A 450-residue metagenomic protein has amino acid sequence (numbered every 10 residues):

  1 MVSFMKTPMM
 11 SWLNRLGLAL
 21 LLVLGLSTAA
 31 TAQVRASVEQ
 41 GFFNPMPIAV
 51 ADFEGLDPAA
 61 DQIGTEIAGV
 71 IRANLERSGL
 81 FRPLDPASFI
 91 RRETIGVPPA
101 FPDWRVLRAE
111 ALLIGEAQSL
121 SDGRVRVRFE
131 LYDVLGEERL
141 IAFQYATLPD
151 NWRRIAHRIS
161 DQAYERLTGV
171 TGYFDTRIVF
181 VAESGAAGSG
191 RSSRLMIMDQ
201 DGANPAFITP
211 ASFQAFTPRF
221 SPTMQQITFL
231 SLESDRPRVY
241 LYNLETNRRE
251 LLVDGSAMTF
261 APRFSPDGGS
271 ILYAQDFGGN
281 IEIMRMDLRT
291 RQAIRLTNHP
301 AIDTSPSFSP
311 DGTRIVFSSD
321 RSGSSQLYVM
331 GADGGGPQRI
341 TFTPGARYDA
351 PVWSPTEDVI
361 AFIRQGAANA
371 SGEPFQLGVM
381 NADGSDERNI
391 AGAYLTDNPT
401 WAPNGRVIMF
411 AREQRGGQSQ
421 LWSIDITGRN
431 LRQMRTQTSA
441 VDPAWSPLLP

Functional and structural regions predicted by a protein language model:
R15-S27: Bacterial N-terminal signal peptides
V34, I95-Q162: Amphipathic beta-strand/beta-sheet edge segments enriched in Tyr/Trp
S37-P102, L113-A117: Short beta-strand->alpha-helix linker/helix-N-cap micro-motif that forms a surface specificity/interaction loop
R124, A187-R191, L232-P237, D276-I281 (+3 more regions): Short, solvent-exposed loop/turn segments at conserved positions within beta-propeller repeat blades
G172-F174, P222-T223, P266-D267, P310-D311 (+3 more regions): Residue-level detector of Asp-centered blade-edge/turn motifs that repeat once per structural unit in beta-propeller
I178, I227, G268-L272, G312-V316 (+2 more regions): Hydrophobic beta-strand positions that form the internal "hydrophobic ladder" of WD40/Gbeta-like beta-propeller blades
D199-F216, Y242-F260, M286-I302, M330-R347 (+2 more regions): Multi-bladed beta-propeller domains
